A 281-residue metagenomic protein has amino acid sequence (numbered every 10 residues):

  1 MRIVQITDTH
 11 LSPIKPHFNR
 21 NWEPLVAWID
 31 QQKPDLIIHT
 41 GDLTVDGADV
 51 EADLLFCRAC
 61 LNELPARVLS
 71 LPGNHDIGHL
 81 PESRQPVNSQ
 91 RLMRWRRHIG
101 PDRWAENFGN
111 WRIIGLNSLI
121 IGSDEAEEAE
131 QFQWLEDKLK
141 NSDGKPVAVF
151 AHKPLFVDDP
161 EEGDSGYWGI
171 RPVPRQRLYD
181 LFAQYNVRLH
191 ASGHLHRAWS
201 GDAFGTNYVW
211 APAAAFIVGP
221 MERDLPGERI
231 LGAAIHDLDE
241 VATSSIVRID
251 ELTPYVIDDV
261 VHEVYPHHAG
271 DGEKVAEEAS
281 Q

Functional and structural regions predicted by a protein language model:
M1-F56, C60, D158: N-terminal active-site segment of His-dependent metallophosphoesterases
I6, T40, L71, F150 (+1 more regions): Generic enzyme active-site microenvironment
I6-T9, L116-N117, H152, A211-A213 (+1 more regions): Generic beta-structure capping elements
S12-I14, V45-D49, N74-E82, I121-D124 (+3 more regions): Active-site environment of divalent metal-dependent phosphoester hydrolases
A27-I37, E63, R112-I114, D124-V209 (+1 more regions): His/acidic metal-ligating clusters that form di-metal
G41-L43, P72-N74, S118, A151-K153 (+1 more regions): A cross-domain feature marking catalytic cores of carbohydrate-active enzymes and several ubiquitous metabolic/repair
D49-S142, P146, P172-Q184, F204-F216 (+1 more regions): Extended active-site neighborhood of metal-dependent phosphoesterases/phosphodiesterases
L181, A198-Q281: Binuclear metal-dependent phosphoesterase catalytic core
